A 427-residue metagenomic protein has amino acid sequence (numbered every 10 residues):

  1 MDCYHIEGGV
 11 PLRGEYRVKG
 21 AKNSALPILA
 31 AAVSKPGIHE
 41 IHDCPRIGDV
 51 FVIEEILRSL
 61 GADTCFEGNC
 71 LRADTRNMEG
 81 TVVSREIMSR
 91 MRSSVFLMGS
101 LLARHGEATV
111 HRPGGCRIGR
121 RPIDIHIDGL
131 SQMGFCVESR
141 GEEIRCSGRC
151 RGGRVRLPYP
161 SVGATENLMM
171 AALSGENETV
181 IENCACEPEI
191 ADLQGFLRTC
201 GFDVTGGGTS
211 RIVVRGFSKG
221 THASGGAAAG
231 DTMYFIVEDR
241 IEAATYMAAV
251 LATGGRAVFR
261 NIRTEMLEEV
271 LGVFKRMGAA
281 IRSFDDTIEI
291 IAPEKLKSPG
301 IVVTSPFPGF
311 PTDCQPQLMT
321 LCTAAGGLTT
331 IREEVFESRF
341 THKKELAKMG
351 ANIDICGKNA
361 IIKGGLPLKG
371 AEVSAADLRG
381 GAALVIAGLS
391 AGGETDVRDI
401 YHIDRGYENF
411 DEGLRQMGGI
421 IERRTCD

Functional and structural regions predicted by a protein language model:
M1-D427: Short, structured segments at the rim of ligand-binding sites
